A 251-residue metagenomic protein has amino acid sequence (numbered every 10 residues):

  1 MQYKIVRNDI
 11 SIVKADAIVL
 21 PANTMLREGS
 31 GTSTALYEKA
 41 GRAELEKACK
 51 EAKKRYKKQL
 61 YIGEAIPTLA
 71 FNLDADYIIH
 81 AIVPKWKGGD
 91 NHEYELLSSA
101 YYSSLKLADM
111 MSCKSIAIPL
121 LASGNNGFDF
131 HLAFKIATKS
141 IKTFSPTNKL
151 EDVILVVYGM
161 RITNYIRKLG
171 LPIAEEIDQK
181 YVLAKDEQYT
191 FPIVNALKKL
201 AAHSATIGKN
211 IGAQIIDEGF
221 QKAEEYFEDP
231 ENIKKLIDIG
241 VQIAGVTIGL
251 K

Functional and structural regions predicted by a protein language model:
M1-M110: Glycine-/small-residue-enriched capping loops at alpha/beta junctions
V13, M111, Q214, E218: Active-site charged/polar residues at nucleotide-handling catalytic sites that mediate phosphoryl, nucleotidyl
A40, E44, K53, I141 (+3 more regions): Structural signal for hydrophobic packing residues in well-ordered secondary-structure cores of soluble enzyme domains
K85-L197: Phosphate/ribose-phosphate-bearing ligand recognition and processing surfaces, centered on ADP-ribose/NAD(+/P+) systems
L197-S204, G208-A223, I233-T247: Membrane-active amphipathic alpha-helices enriched in small hydrophobic residues
